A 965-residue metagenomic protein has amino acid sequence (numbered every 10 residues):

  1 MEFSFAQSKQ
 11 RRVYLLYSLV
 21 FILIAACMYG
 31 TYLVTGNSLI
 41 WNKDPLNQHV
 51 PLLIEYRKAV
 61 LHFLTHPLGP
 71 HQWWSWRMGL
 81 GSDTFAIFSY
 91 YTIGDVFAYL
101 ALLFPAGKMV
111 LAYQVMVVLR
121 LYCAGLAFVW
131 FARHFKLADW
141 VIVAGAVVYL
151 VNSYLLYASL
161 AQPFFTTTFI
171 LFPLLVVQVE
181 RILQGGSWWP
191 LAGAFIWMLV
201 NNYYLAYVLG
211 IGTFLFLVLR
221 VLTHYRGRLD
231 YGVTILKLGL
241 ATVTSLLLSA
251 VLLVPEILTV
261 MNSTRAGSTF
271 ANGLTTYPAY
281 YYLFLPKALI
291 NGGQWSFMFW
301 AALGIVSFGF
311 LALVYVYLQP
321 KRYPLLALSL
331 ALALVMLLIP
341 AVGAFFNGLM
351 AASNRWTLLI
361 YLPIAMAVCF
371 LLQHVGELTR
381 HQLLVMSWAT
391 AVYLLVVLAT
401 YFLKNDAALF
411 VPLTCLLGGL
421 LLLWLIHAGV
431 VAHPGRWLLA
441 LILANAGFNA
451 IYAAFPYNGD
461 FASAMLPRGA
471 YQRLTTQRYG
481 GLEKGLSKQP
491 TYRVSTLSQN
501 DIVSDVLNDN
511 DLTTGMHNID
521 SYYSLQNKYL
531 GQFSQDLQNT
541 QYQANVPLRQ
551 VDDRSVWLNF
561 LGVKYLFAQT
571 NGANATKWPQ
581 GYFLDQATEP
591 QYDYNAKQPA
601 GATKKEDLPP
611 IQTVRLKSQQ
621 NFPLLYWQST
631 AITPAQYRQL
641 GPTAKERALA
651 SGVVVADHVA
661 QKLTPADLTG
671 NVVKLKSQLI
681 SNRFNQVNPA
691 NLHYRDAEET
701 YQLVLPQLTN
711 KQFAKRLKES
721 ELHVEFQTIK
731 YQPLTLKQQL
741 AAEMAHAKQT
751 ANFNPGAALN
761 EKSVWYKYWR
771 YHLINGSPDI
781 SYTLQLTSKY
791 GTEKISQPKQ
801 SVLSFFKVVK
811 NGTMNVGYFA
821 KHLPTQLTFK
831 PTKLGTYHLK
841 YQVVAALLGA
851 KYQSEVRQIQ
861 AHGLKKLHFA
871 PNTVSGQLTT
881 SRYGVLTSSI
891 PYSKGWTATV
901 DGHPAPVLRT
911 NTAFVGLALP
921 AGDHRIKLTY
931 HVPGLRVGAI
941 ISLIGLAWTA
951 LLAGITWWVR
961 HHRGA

Functional and structural regions predicted by a protein language model:
M1-V34, K237, A950-A965: Start-transfer (signal-anchor) and selected internal transmembrane alpha helices of multi-pass inner/ER membrane
A6-R11, K674, Q678-A965: Active-site-proximal, structured, solvent-exposed surfaces of multi-pass membrane proteins that position macromolecular
Y14-F128, V147-F169, V260-R265, G273-Q294 (+1 more regions): Membrane-interface coil-to-helix junctions
F21-I24, Y99, V118-F135, W140-H224 (+4 more regions): Membrane-embedded helix bundles of polyisoprenyl
N47, I54-Y56, I235, S245-S329 (+3 more regions): Periplasmic/ER-lumenal interhelical loops and adjacent helix-loop junctions in multi-pass membrane proteins
L80, I87-Y90, F448-M465, L486-W557 (+2 more regions): Extracytoplasmic/lumenal acceptor-recognition loop(s) of multi-pass membrane glycoenzymes
F97-Y99, L126, H517-P634, R638 (+7 more regions): A cross-kingdom signal targeting lumenal/periplasmic-facing segments of multi-pass membrane and secretory-pathway
L205, S329-L334, N347-Q472, Y930-A965: Contiguous transmembrane helix-bundle modules in multi-pass membrane proteins
